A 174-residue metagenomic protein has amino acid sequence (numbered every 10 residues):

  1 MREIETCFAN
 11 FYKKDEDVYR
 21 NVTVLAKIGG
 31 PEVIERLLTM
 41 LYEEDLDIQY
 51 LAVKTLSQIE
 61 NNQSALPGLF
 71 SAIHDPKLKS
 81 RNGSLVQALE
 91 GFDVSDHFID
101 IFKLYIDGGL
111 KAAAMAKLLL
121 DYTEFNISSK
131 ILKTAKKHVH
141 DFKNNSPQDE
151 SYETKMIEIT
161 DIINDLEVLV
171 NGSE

Functional and structural regions predicted by a protein language model:
M1-A9, I28-L41, N61-I73, V94-I106 (+2 more regions): Amphipathic alpha-helical scaffolding segments comprising HEAT/armadillo-like alpha-solenoid repeats
C7-K13, Y105-I106, L110-L118: N-terminal acidic leader/helix
K14-D15, E44-D45, K77-L78, G108-G109 (+1 more regions): Short inter-helical turns and helix N-cap capping residues of alpha-solenoid HEAT/ARM repeat scaffolds
E16, E32, D47, S64 (+4 more regions): Structural detector for tandem alpha-solenoid helical repeats, activating at a conserved register within the helical
E16-I28, T39, Y50-N61, S80-D93 (+2 more regions): Structural detector for internal amphipathic alpha-helices that build alpha-solenoid repeat scaffolds
P76-L78, I101, K111-M115: Residue-level signal for functionally critical sites in structured catalytic/ligand-binding pockets
N126-E174: Long, ordered, amphipathic alpha-helical scaffolds
